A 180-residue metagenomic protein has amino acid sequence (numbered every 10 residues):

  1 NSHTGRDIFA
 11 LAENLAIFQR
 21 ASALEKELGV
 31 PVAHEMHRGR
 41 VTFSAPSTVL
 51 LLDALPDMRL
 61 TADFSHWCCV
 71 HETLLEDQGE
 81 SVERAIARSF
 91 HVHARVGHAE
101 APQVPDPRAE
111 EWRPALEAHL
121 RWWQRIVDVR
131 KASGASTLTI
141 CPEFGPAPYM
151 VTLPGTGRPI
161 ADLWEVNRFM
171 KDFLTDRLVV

Functional and structural regions predicted by a protein language model:
N1-L60, E165: Active-site acidic/histidine proton-transfer and metal-coordination neighborhood in alpha/beta enzyme cores
V49, A54-R59, C68-V180: Histidine-acidic metal/acid-base catalytic patches
D63: Active-site glycine-centered loops adjacent to acidic/histidine catalytic or metal-binding residues that shape
